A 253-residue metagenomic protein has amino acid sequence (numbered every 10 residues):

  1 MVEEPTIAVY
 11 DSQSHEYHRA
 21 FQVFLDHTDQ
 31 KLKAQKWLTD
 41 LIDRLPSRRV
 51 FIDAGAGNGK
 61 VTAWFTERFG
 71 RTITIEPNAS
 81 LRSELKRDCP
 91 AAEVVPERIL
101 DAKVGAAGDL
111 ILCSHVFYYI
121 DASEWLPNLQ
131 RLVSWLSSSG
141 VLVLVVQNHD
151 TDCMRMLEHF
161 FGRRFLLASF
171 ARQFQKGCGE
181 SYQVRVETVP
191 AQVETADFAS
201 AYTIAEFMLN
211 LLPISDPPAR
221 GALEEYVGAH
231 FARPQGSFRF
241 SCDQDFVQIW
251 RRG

Functional and structural regions predicted by a protein language model:
M1-P46: Conserved class I S-adenosyl-L-methionine
R48-G57: Conserved class I S-adenosyl-L-methionine
G57-D101: Class I SAM-dependent methyltransferase SAM/SAH-binding core
L112: A conserved beta-strand element that flanks and buttresses the S-adenosyl-L-methionine
I120-R131: A short, conserved alpha-helix within the catalytic core of class I
V141-A168: Conserved class I S-adenosyl-L-methionine
R163-G179: Short alpha-helix
V184-G253: Conserved Class I S-adenosyl-L-methionine
